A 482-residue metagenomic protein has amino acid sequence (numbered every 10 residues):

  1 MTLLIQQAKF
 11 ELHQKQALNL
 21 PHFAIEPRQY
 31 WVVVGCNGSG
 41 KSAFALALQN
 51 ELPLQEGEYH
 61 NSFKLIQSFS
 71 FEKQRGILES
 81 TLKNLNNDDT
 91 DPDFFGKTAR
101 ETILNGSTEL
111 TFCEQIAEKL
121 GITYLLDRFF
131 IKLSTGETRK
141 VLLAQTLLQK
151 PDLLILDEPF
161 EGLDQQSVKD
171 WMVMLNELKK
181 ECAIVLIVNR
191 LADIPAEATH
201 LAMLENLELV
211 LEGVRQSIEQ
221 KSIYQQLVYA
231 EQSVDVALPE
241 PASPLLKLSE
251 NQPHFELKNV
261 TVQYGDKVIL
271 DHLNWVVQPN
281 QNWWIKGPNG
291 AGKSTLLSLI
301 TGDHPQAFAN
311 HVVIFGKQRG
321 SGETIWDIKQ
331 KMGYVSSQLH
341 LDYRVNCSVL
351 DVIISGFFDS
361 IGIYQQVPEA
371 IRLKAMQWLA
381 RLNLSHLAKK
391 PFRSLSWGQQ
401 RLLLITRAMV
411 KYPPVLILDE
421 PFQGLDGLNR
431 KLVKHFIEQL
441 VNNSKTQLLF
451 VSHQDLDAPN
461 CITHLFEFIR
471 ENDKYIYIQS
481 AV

Functional and structural regions predicted by a protein language model:
L3, Q16-L20, F255-L257, V268-H272: Conserved structural motif at the start of ABC-family nucleotide-binding domains
S42-S107, L297-I361: ABC ATPase nucleotide-binding domain signature region
T108-L125, E369-L387: Conserved ABC ATPase "signature" region
F129, E158-P159, D164, P391 (+1 more regions): Walker B catalytic motif
F129-E137, Y364-V367, P391-L395: Conserved ABC ATPase signature
L143-A144, I405: Hydrophobic anchor residue at the start of the ABC signature
N206-D235, P459-N460, H464, F468-V482: Conserved beta-strand-loop-alpha-helix hinge in the C-terminal portion of ABC ATPase nucleotide-binding domains
